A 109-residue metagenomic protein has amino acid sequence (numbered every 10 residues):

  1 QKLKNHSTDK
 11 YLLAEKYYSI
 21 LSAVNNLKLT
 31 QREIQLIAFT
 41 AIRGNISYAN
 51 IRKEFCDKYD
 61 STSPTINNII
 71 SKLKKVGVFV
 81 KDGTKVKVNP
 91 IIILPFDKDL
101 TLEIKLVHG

Functional and structural regions predicted by a protein language model:
Q1-K4: An N-terminal low-complexity regulatory-tail signal and nearby short nucleic-acid-interaction modules
H6-F39: Short alpha-helical segments that sit at the start of domains
T30, A49-N50, N67-N68, I91: Short glycine/proline-centered loop/turn elements that form peptide/ligand docking sites
T40-G44: Short helix-to-turn junction characteristic of helix-turn-helix DNA-binding domains, especially the helix
N45-K58: Short acidic, hydrophobic short linear motifs in intrinsically disordered regions
D60-K75: Short amphipathic alpha-helical interaction segments
K74-V86: A short, conserved structural fragment
I93-G109: Short, amphipathic alpha-helical interaction segments positioned at domain boundaries
